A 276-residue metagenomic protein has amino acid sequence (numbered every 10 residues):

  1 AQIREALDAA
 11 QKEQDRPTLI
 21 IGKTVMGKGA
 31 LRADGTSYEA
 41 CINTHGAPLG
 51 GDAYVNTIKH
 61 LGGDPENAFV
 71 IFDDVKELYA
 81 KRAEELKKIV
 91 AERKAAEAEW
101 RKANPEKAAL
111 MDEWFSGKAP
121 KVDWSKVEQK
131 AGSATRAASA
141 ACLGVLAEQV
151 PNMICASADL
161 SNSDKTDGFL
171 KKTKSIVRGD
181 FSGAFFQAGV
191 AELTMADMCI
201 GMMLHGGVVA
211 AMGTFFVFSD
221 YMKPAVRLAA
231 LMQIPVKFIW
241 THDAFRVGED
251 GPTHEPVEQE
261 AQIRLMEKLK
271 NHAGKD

Functional and structural regions predicted by a protein language model:
A1-K81, G251, Q259, L265-D276: Glycine-rich ThDP/TPP pyrophosphate-binding loop and its adjacent helix/strand module within ThDP-dependent enzymes
K76-D276: Thiamine diphosphate
